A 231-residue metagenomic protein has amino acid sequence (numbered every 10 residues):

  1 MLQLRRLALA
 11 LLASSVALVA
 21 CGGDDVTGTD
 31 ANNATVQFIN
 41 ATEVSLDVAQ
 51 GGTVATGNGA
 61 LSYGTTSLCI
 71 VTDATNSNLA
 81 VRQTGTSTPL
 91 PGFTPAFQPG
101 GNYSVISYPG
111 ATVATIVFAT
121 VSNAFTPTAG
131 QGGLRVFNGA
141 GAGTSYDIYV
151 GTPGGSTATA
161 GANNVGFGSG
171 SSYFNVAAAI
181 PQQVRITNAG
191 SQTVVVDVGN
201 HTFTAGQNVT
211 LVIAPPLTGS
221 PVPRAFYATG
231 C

Functional and structural regions predicted by a protein language model:
M1-V19: Sec-dependent bacterial lipoprotein signal peptides
C21-C231: Intrinsically disordered, low-complexity polar regions and short flexible loop motifs
